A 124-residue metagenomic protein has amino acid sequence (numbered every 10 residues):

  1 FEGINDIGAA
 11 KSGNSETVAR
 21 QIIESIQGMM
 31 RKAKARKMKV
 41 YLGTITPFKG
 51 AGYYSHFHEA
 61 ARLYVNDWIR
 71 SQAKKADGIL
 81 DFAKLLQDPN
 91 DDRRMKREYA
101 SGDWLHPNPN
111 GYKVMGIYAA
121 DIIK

Functional and structural regions predicted by a protein language model:
F1-Q21, T46-G50: Oxyanion-hole/transition-state-stabilizing segment in secreted/luminal serine hydrolases and related acyltransferases
G8-A10, I45-K124: Catalytic His-Asp segment of secreted/periplasmic serine-dependent ester chemistry enzymes
E16, I23, G78-F82: A generic structural signal for ordered secondary structure
A19-I26, R62, Y112: Aromatic/hydrophobic pocket-lining residues that form the small-molecule binding cavity in soluble enzyme cores
I26-K34: Surface-exposed amphipathic alpha-helices with a cationic face
A33, G43-T46: Long, contiguous hydrophobic alpha-helical segments, chiefly transmembrane helices and signal peptides
